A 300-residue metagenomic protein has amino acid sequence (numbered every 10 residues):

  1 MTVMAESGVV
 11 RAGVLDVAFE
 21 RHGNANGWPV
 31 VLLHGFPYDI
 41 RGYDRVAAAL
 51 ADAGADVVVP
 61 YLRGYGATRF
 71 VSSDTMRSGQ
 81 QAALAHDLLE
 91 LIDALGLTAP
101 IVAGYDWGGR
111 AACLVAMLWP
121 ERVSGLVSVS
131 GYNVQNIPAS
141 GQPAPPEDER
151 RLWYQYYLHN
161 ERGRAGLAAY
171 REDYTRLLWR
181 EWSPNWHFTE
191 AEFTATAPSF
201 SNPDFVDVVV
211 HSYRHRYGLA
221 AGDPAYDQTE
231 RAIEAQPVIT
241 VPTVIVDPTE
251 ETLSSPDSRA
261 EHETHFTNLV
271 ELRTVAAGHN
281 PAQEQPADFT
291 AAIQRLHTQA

Functional and structural regions predicted by a protein language model:
T2-A5, D16-V17, P29, Y65-A99 (+2 more regions): Flexible "cap/lid" subdomain of the alpha/beta-hydrolase fold that forms the substrate-access gate
E6-A12: Short acidic-hydrophobic surface loop/beta-edge motif
A12-R21: A short loop-to-beta-strand scaffold at the N-terminal edge of the catalytic core in hydrolase folds
E20-F70: Conserved HGGG/HGGXW glycine-rich cap/lid loop of the alpha/beta-hydrolase fold
G35, D106, Q283-E284: Conserved acidic functional residues
Y38-D39, R77, T252-S255, H279-A282: Nucleotide-sugar-dependent glycosyltransferase donor-binding/catalytic pocket residues
V46, V115, A292-L296: Hydrophobic residues on the short alpha-helix immediately C-terminal to a glycine-rich phosphate/catalytic loop
L269-A300: Catalytic active-site module of serine/aspartate enzymes centered on a nucleophile-bearing elbow/loop
